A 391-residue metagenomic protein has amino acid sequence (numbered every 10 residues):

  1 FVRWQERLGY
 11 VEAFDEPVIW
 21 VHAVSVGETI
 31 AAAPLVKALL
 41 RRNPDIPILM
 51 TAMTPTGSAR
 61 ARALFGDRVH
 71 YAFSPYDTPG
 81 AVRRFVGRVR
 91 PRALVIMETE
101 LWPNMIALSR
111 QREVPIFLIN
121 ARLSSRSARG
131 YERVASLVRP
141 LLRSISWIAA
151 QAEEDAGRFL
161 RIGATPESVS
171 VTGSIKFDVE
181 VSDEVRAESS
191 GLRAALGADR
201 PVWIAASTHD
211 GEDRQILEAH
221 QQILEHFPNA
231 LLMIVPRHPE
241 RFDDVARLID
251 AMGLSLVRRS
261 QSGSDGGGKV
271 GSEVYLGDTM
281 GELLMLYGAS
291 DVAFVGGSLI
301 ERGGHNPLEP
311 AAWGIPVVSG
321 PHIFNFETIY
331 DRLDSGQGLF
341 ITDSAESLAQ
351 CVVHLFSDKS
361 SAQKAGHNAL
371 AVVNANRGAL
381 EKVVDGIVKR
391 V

Functional and structural regions predicted by a protein language model:
F1-V179, E184, H209-D210, I223 (+1 more regions): Active-site and donor-binding regions of nucleotide-sugar-utilizing enzymes
E28-N43, V181-S262: Conserved catalytic-core segment of nucleotide-activated headgroup transferases in glycan assembly
A61-F73, A246-G277: Nucleotide-activated donor-binding/catalytic signature segment of Leloir-type glycosyltransferases, i.e., the conserved
A81-R88, S264-E273, G281-D291, A312: Short acidic alpha-helix that forms the nucleotide-activated donor recognition element in Leloir-type transferases
F85-G87, L141, L196, L286 (+1 more regions): Structural alpha-helical scaffold elements that stabilize or flank donor/cofactor-binding regions in carbohydrate
V114-I116, L256, V317: Hydrophobic beta-strand scaffold residues
I145-I148, L283, G288-A371, G386: Catalytic binding pocket for nucleotide-activated donors in carbohydrate/polymer assembly enzymes
N376-V391: C-terminal alpha-helical cap of glycosyltransferases
